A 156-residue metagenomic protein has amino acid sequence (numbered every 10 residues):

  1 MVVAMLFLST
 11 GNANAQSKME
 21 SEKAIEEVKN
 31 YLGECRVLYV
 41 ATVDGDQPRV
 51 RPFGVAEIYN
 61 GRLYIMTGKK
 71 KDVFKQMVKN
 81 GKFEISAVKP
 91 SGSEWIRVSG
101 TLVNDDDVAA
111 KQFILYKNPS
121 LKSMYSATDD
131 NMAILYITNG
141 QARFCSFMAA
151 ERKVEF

Functional and structural regions predicted by a protein language model:
M1-S17: Bacterial Sec-dependent N-terminal signal peptides
A13-V37: Extreme N-terminal tail/first-helix region
Q16-M19, R97-F156: Charged, gly/pro-rich active-site loop segments
N30-G45, F83-A87: A short, Trp-centered hydrophobic/proline-enriched beta-strand micro-motif
V37, A41-I65: N-terminal leader/targeting helix
A56-S91: A short mixed-secondary-structure module that forms the rim of ligand-binding clefts
